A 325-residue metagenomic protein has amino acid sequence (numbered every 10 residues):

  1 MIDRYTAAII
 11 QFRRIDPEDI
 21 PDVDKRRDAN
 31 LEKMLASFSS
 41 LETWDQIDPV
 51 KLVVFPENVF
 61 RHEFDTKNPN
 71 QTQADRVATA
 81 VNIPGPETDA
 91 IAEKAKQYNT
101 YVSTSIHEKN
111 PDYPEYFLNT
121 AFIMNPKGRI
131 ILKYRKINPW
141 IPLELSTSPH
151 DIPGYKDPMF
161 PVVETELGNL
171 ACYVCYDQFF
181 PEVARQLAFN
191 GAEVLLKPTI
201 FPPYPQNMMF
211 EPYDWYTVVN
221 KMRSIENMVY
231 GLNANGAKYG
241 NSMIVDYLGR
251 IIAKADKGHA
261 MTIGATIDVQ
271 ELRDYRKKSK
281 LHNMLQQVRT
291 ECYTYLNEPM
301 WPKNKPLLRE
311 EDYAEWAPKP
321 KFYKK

Functional and structural regions predicted by a protein language model:
M1-I9, V162-A171, V194: Beta-strand-turn-beta hairpins that frame and shape the catalytic cleft of phosphate-ester-processing enzymes
A7, I123-I131, V245-K254: Short, glycine-anchored, charge-dense loop/turn motifs used at functional sites
I15-A29, P69, A80, T147: Acidic/histidine-rich helix-loop elements that form or flank divalent-metal/phosphate-binding sites at the catalytic
D28, E32-K127, F201-V219, E226-N227: Cys-nucleophile CN-hydrolase/nitrilase-fold catalytic domain and related Cys-dependent amidase chemistry that acts on
N82-S103, N169, C175-I263: CN hydrolase (nitrilase-like) catalytic-core segments centered on the catalytic cysteine and neighboring Lys/Glu
T104-I106, N119-I123, P161, N241-I244 (+1 more regions): Short beta-strand scaffold segments in enzyme catalytic cores
L143-P161, Q178: Active-site glycine-rich loop that binds ribose-phosphate moieties when present
M222-K325: C-terminal beta-strand edge segments of enzyme domains
